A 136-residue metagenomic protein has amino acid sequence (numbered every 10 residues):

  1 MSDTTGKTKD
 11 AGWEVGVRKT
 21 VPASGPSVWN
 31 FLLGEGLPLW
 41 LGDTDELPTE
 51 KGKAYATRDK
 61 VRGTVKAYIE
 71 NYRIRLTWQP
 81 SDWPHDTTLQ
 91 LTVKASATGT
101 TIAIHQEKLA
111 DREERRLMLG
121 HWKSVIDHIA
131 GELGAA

Functional and structural regions predicted by a protein language model:
M1-E46: Hydrophobic ligand-binding cavity/cleft-lining segments
D10, E107-A136: A conserved amphipathic terminal alpha-helix motif
N30-L37, E70-N71, K123-G134: Short, intrinsically disordered, mixed-charge
L39-L41, E46, A54-A110, K123: Hydrophobic-ligand binding "helix-grip"
